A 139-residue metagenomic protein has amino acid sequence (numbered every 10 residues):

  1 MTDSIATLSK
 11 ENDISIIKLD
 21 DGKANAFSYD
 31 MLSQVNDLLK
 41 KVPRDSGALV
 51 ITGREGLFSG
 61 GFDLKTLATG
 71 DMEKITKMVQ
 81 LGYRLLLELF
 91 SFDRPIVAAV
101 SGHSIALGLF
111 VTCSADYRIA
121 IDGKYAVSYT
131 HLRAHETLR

Functional and structural regions predicted by a protein language model:
M1-T52, L87: Conserved CoA-thioester-binding segment of acyl-CoA-metabolizing enzymes
Y29-D30, F62, F110: Generic recognition of short, well-ordered alpha-helical segments
S33-Q34, D45, G53-L85, S104: Glycine- (often His-adjacent) and acidic-residue-rich active-site loop that binds/positions the CoA thioester
L49-G53, I96-A99: Short beta-strand segments at enzyme active-site cores
L86-L132: Glycine-rich beta-to-alpha active-site loop
H131-R139: Single conserved hydrophobic/aromatic residue that forms the stacking wall/gate of nucleotide- or nucleobase-binding
